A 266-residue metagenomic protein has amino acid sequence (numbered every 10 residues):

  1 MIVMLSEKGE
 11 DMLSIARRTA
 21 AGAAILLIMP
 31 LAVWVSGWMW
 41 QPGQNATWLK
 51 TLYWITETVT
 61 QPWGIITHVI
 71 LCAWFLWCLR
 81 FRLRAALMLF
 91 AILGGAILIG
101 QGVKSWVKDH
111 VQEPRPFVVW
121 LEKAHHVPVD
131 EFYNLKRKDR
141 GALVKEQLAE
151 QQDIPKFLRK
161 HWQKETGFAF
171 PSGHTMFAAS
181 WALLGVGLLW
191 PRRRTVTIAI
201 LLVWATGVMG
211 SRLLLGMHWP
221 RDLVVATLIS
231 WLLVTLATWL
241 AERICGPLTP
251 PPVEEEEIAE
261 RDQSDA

Functional and structural regions predicted by a protein language model:
I2-G167, S180-L189, T195, A199: Hydrophobic alpha-helical bundle signature of multipass membrane enzymes
D11-L13, R140-A266: Membrane-embedded catalytic cores of phosphoryl/pyrophosphoryl-handling enzymes
